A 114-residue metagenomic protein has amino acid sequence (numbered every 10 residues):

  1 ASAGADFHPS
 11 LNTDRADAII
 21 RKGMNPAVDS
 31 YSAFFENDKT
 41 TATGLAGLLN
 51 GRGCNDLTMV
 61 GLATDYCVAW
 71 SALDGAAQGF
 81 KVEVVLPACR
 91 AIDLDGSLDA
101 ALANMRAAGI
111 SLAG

Functional and structural regions predicted by a protein language model:
A1-A18, D93-G114: Structural recognition of alpha->loop->beta junctions
A1-D56: Active-site alpha/beta core segments
K22-G23, G61-A63: Short, well-ordered beta-to-alpha junction loops that form the rim of enzyme active sites and present histidine/acidic
T58-G61, K81-D93: A short glycine-rich beta-strand->turn/loop micro-motif centered on a GG-aromatic cluster
Y66-G79: Histidine-anchored nucleotide/phosphate-binding helix
